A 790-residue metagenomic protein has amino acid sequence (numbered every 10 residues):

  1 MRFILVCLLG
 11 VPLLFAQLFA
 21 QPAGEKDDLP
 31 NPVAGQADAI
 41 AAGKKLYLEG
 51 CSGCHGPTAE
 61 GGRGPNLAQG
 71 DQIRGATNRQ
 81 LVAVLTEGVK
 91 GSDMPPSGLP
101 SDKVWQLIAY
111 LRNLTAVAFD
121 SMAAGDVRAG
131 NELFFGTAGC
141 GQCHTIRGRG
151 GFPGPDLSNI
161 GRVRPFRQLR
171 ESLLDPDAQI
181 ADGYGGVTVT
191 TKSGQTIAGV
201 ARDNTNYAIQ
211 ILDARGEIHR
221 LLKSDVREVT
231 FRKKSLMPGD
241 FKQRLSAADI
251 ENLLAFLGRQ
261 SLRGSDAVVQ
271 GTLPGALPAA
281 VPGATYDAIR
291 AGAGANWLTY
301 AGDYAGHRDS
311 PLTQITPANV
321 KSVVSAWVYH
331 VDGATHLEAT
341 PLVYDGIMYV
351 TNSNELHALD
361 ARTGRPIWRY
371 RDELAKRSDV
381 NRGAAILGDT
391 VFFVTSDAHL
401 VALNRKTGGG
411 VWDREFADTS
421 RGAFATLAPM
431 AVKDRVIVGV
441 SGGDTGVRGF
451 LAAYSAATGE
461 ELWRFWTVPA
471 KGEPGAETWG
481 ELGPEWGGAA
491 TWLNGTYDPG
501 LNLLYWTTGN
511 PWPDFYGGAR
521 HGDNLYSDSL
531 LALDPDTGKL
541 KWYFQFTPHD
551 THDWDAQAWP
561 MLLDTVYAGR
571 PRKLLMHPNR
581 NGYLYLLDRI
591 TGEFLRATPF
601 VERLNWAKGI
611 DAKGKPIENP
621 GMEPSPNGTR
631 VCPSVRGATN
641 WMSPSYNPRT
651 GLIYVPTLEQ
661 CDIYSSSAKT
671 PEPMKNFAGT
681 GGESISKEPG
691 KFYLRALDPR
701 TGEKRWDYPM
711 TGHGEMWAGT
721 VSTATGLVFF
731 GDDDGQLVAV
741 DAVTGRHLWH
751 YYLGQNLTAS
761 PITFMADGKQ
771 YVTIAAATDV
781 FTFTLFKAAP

Functional and structural regions predicted by a protein language model:
L18-L46, N113-F135, P153, P165-Q168 (+3 more regions): Electrostatic cytochrome c docking/interface patches
P22-A23, G275-S325, T467-P474, K615-G621 (+2 more regions): Blade/loop signatures of beta-propeller domains
Q36-P57, L81-A83, M122-G148, G161 (+1 more regions): Sequence/structural segment immediately N-terminal to covalent heme-attachment motifs in c-type and related
A37, G62-R63, A68-A116, Q142 (+6 more regions): Extracytoplasmic electron-transfer domains, predominantly the class I c-type cytochrome c fold
G294-A301, A334-N354, R377-L400, F424-R448 (+7 more regions): Repeat-blade elements of multi-bladed beta-propeller folds
Y329-T340, R369-G388, D413-A428, T445 (+10 more regions): Extracytoplasmic beta-rich repeat domains
D360-T363, N404-T407, A456-T458, P535-T537 (+4 more regions): Short loop/turn segments that connect beta-strands within beta-propeller blades
G449-E460, D523-G538, L587-G592, K691-P699: Beta-propeller blade signature
